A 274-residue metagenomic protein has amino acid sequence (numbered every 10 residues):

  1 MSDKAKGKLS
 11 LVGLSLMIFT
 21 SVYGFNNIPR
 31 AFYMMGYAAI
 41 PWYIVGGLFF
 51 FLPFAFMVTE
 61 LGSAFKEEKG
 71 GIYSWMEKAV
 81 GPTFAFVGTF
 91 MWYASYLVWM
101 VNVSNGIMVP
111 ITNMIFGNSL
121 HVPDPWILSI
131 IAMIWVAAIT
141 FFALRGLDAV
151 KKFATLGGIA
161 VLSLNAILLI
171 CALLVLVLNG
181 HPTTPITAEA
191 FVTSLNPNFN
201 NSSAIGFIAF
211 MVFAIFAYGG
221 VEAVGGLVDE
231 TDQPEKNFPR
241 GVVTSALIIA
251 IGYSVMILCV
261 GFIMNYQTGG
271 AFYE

Functional and structural regions predicted by a protein language model:
M1-V45, F51-T59, E67: Membrane-interface "cap" regions at the ends of multi-pass membrane proteins
S2-A5, M34, S63, V87 (+2 more regions): Membrane-water interface regions at transmembrane-helix termini and the short interhelical loops of multi-pass membrane
K6-I18, P41, G81-A94, I131-W135 (+2 more regions): Select transmembrane alpha-helical segments in multipass membrane proteins
F19-V22, V45-F50, V87-A94, I130-F141 (+2 more regions): Lipid-exposed faces of alpha-helical membrane segments in multi-pass integral membrane proteins
P29, L52-E60, V101-S104, M108-I115 (+5 more regions): Structural signature of transmembrane alpha-helix termini at the membrane-water interface
Y33, L52-V136, F141: Hydrophobic transmembrane alpha-helices that form the core helical bundles of multi-pass secondary transporters
P41, N118-I127, L156-E274: Helix-loop-helix junctions that connect adjacent transmembrane segments in multi-pass membrane transporters
